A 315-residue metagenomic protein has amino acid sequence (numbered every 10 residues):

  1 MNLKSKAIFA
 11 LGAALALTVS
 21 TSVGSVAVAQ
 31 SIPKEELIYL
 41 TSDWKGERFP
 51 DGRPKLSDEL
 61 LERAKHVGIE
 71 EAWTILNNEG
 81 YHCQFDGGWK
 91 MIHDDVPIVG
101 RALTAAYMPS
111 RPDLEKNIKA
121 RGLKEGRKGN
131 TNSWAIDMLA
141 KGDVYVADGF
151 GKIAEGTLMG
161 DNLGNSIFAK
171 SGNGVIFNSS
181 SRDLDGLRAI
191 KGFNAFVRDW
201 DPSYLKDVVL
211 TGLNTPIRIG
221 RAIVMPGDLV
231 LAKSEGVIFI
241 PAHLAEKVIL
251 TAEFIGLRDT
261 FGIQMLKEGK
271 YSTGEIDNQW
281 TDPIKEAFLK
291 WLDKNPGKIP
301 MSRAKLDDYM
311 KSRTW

Functional and structural regions predicted by a protein language model:
M1-S5: N-terminal secretory signal peptides that target proteins for export/translocation
A10-S22: Bacterial N-terminal signal peptides
V23-A29: Sec/Tat signal peptide C-region and signal peptidase I cleavage site
A29-W73: N-terminal pre-domain segments of enzymes
G52, I167, D228-V230: Buried hydrophobic positions in well-ordered alpha/beta secondary-structure cores of metabolic enzymes
A64-E71, I75-P226, I240-W315: Feature captures the catalytic cores and cofactor-binding loops of soluble hydro-lyases/lyases that act on carboxylate
G236-I238: Channel- or pocket-lining gating/hinge segments that regulate access to a cavity or pore
